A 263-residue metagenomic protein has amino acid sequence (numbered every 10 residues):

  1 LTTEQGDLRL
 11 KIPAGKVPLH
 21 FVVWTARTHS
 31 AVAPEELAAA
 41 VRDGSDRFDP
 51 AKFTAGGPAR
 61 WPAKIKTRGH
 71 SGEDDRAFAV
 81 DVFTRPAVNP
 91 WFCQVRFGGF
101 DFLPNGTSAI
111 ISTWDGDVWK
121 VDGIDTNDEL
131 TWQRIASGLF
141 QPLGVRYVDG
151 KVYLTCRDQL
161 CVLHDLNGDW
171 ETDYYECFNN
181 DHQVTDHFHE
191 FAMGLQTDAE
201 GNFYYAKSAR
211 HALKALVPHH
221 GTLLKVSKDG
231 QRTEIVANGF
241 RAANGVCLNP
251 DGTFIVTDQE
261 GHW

Functional and structural regions predicted by a protein language model:
L1-L8: Solvent-exposed beta-strand/loop surfaces of large extracellular or lumenal domains
K11-R27: Short Pro-Gly-centered flexible turn/kink motifs
S30, E36-W263: Beta-propeller domains with acidic blade repeats across secreted/periplasmic ectodomains and cytosolic WD/CNH propellers
